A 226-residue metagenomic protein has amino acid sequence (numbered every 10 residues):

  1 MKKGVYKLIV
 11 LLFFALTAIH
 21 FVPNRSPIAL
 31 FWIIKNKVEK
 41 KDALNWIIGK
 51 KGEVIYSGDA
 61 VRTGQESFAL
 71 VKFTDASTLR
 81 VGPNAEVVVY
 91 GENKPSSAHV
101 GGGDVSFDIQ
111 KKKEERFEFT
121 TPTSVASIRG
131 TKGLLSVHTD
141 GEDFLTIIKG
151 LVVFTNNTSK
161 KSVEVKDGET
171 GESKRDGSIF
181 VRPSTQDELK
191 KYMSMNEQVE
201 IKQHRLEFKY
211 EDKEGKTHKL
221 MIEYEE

Functional and structural regions predicted by a protein language model:
M1-K2, N24: Short, intrinsically disordered low-complexity segments
K2-K3, V163: A general structural signal for short secondary-structure junctions and capping/turn motifs
K3-L11: Sec-dependent signal peptide recognition, specifically the positively charged N-region followed immediately by
G4-V5, A18, F154: Intrinsically disordered, low-complexity peptide-like regions
L11-F21: Hydrophobic h-region of N-terminal signal peptides that target proteins for export in Gram-negative bacteria
V22-A60, G64-E66, F73-E226: Flexible, surface-exposed loop/linker segments and immediately adjacent secondary-structure boundaries
